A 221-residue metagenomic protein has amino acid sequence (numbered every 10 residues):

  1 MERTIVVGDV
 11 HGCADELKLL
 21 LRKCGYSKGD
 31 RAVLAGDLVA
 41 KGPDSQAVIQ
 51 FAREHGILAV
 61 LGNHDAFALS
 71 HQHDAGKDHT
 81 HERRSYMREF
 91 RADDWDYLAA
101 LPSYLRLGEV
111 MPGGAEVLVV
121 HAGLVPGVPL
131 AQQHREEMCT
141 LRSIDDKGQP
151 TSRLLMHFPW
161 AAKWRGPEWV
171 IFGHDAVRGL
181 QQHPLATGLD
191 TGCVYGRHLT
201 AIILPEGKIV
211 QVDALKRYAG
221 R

Functional and structural regions predicted by a protein language model:
M1, G25, Q50-A52, L105-P112 (+2 more regions): A short acidic-Thr-Gly-centered motif at the start of a beta-strand
M1-Q50, H55: N-terminal active-site segment of His-dependent metallophosphoesterases
R3-H11, V117-G123, T187-L189: Active-site-proximal beta-strand elements of phosphoester/diester hydrolases
V6, L34, A59-V60, L118 (+2 more regions): Residue-level marker for buried hydrophobic side chains located in beta-strands that build the well-ordered beta-sheet
D9, D37, A52, G62-N63 (+5 more regions): Divalent metal-coordination and catalytic microenvironments
H11-E16, A40-G42, A66-L69, P126-G127 (+2 more regions): Active-site environment of divalent metal-dependent phosphoester hydrolases
S45-P126, L130-R153, P159: Active-site neighborhood of divalent metal-dependent phosphoester bond hydrolases
L130, H134-R221: Acidic, His/Gly-rich catalytic cores of divalent-metal-dependent hydrolytic chemistry
